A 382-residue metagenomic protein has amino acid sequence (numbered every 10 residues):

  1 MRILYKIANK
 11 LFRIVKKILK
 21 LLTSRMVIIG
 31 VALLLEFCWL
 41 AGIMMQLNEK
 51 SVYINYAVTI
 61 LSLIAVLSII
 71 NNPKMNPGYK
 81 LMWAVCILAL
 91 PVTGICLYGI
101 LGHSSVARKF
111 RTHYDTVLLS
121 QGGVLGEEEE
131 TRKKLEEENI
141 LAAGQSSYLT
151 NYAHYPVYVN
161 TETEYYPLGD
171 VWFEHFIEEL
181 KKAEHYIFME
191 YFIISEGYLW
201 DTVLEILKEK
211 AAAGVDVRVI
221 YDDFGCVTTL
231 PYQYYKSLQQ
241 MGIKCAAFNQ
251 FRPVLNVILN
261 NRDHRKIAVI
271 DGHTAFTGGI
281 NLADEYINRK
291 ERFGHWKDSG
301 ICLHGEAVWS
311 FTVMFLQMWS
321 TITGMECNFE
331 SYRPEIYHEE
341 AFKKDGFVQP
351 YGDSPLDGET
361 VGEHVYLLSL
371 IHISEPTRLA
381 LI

Functional and structural regions predicted by a protein language model:
M1-S369: N-terminal localization/anchoring segments of enzymes in phospholipid and broader phosphate metabolism
I371-I382: Single conserved hydrophobic/aromatic residue that forms the stacking wall/gate of nucleotide- or nucleobase-binding
